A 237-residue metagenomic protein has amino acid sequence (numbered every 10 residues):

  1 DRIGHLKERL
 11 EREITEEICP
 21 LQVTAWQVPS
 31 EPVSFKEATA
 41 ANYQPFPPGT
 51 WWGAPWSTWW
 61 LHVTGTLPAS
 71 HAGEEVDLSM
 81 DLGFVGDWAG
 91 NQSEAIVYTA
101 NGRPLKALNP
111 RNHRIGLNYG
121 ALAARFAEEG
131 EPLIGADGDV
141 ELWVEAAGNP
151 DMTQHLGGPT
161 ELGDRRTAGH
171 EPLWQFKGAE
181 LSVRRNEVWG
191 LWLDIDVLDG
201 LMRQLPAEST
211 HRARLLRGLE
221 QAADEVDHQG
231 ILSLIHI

Functional and structural regions predicted by a protein language model:
D1-Q44: Accessory carbohydrate-binding/adhesion or oligomerization-edge regions at the termini of glycan-active proteins
R9, E13, G218, A222-E225: Residues that form generic nucleotide/phosphate-binding pockets
G49-W60: Extracellular beta-rich ligand/substrate-recognition surface
G53, N186, A207: Conserved aromatic-histidine-acidic binding/catalytic patches
H62-L201: Accessory beta-strand-rich segments of carbohydrate-active enzymes
I195-A222: Long, charged, low-complexity terminal extensions
H228-I231: Extended, charge-enriched "interface" segments that sit outside catalytic cores
H236-I237: Conserved small/polar residues in nucleotide/adenosyl-binding loops
